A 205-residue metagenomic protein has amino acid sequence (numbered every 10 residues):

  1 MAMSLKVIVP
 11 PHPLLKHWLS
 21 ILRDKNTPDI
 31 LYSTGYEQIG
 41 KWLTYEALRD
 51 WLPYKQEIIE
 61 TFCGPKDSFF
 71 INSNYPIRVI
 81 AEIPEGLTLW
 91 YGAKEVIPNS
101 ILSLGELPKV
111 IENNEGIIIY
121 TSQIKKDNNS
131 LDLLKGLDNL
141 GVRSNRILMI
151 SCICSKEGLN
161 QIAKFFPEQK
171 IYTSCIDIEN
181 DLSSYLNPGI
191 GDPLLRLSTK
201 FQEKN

Functional and structural regions predicted by a protein language model:
M1-N205: PRPP-associated nucleotide enzymes
